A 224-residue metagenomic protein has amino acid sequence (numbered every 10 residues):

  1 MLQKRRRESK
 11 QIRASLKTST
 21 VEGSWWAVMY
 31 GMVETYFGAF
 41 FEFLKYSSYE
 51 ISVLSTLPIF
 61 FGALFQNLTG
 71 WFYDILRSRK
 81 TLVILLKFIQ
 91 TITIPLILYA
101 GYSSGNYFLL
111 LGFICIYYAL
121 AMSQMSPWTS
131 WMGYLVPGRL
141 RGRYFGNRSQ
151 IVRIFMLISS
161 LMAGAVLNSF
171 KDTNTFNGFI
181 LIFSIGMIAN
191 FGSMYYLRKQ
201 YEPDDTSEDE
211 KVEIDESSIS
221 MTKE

Functional and structural regions predicted by a protein language model:
M1-L16, E202-E224: Juxtamembrane intracellular "pre-TM" segments in multi-pass secondary transporters
L2-Y73, K80-I84, P95-L98, V152: Helix-loop boundary and gating motifs at the non-cytosolic
S24, T93-I97, G105-M125: Hydrophobic core of transmembrane alpha-helices in multi-pass small-molecule transporters, especially MFS/SLC-type
G38-F43, W71-I75, I97-Y102, M156-F179: Transmembrane alpha-helix termini and helix-breaking/packing motifs in multi-pass membrane transporters
F61-Q66, F145-G164: Glycine-rich segments within core transmembrane alpha-helices of 12-TM secondary carriers
D74-I89, N147, N174: Cytoplasmic membrane-interface "Motif A"-like loop-to-helix N-cap segments of 12-TM Major Facilitator Superfamily
V83-G105, N168-S169: C-terminal ends and interior cores of transmembrane alpha-helices in multi-pass membrane transporters/permeases
S159, G186-S207: C-terminal membrane-cytosol helix-exit motif in multi-pass small-molecule transporters
